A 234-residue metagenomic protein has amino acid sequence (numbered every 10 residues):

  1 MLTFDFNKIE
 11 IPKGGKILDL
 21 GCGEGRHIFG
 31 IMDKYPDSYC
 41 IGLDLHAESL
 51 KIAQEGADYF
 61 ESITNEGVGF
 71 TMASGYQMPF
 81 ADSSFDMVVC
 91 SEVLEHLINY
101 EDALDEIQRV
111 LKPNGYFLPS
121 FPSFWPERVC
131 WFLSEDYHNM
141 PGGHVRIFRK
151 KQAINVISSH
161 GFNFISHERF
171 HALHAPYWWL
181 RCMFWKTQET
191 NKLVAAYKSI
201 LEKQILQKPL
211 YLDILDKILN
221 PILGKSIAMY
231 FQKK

Functional and structural regions predicted by a protein language model:
L2-C130, M229-Q232: Conserved SAM-binding loop
T3-K8, Q152-A153, Q207-D216: An amphipathic, basic-hydrophobic alpha-helix
F29, D105, K151, N155 (+1 more regions): Active-site phosphate/pyrophosphate- and oxyanion-stabilizing loops and adjacent acidic/basic residues in soluble
D58-F60, E135-H138, C182-K186: Short, hinge-like loop/turn segments at secondary-structure boundaries
P122-H144, N155-V156: Short, glycine-/aromatic-enriched active-site segment of Class I SAM-dependent methyltransferases
F132, H171-K234: A C-terminal cap/extension of S-adenosyl-L-methionine-dependent methyltransferases that defines the acceptor-substrate
I147: Short aromatic/basic micro-patch
F162-A172: Conserved S-adenosyl-L-methionine
